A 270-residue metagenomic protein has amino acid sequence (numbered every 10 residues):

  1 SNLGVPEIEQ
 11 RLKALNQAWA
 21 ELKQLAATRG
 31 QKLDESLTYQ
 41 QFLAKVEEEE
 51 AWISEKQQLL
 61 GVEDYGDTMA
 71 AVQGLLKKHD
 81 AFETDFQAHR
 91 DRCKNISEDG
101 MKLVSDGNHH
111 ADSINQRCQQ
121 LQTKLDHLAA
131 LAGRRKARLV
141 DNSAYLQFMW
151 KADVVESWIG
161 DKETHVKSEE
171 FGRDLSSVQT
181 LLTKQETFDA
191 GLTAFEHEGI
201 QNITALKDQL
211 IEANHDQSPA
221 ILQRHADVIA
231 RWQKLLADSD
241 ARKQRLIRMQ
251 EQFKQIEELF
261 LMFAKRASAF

Functional and structural regions predicted by a protein language model:
S1-F270: Extended alpha-helical rod segments
